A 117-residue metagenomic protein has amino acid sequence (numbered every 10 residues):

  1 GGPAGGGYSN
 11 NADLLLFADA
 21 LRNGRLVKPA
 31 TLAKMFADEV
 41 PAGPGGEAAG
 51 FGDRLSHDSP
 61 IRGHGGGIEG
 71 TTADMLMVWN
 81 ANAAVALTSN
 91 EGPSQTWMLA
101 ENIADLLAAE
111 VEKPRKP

Functional and structural regions predicted by a protein language model:
G1-P117: Catalytic loop of the DD-peptidase/beta-lactamase superfamily, centered on the K-T-G motif and neighboring
